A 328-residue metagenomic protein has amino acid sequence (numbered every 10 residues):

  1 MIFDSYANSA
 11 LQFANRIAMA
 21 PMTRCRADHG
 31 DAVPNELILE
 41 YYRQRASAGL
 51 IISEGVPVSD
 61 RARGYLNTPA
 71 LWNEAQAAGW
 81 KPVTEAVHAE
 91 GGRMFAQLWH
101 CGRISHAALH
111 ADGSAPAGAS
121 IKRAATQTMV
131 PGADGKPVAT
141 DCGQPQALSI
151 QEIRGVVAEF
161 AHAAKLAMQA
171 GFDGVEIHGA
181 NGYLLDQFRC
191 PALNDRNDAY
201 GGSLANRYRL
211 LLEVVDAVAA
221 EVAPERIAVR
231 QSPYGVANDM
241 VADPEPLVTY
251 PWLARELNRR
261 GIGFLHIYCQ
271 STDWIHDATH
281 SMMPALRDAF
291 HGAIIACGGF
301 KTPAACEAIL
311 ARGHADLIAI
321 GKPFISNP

Functional and structural regions predicted by a protein language model:
M1-P328: Flavin-dependent oxidoreductase catalytic cores
